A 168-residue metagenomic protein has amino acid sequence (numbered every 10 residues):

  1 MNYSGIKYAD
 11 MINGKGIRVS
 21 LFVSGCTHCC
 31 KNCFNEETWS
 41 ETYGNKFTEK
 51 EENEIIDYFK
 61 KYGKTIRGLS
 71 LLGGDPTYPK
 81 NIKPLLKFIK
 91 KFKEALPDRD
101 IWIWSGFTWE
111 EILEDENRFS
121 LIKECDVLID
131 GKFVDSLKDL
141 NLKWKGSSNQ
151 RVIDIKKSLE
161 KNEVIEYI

Functional and structural regions predicted by a protein language model:
M1-F22, T27, N35-E41, V164-I165: N-terminal [4Fe-4S]-dependent radical SAM core
I6-Y8, I56-D57, E114-E116: A generic local structural motif
C30: Short cysteine-rich clusters marking metal-coordination/redox-active sites
N35-E51, K64-P79, D98-I112, I122 (+2 more regions): Core AdoMet radical
T48-N53, K83-I89, E114-F119: Charged helix-capping and loop-helix junction motifs
N53-Y62: A short, N-terminal amphipathic alpha-helix
P79-K93, K138-I168: P-loop/Walker A phosphate-binding loop and immediately adjacent motor/lid segment at beta-alpha junctions
F88-A95, S120-E124: Catalytic-core regions built around general acid/base machinery
